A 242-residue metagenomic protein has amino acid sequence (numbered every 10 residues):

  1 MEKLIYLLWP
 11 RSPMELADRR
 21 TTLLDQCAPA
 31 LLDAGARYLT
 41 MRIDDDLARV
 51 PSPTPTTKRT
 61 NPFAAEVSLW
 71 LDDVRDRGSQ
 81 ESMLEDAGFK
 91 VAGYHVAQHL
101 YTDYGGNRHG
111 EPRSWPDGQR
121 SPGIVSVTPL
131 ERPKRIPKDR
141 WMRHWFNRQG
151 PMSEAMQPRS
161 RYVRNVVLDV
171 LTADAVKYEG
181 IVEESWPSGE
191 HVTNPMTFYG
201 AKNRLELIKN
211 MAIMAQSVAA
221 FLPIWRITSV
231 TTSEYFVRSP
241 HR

Functional and structural regions predicted by a protein language model:
M1-R242: Macromolecular interaction modules
